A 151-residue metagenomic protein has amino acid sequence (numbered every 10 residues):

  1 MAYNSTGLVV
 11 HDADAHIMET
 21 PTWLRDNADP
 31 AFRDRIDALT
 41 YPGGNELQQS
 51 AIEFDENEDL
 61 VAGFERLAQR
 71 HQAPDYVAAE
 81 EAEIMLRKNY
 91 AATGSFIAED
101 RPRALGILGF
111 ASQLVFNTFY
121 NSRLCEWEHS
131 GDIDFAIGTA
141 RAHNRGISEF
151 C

Functional and structural regions predicted by a protein language model:
M1-C151: Helix-coil boundary/capping segments in enzymes
